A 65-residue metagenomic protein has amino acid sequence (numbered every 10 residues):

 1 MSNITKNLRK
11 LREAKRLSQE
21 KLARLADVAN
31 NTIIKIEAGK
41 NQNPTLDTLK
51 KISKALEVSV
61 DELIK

Functional and structural regions predicted by a protein language model:
M1-A14: A short, Lys/Arg-rich alpha-helix, primarily the initiator
N3, D61-K65: Short hydrophobic/aromatic patches at helix-to-coil boundaries
K6, R16-L17, P44-D47: Residue-level signal for the short linker/turn that defines the boundary of a DNA-recognition helix
R9, E20, K50: Residues within the helices of the helix-turn-helix
R9, I34-K35, I64: Key DNA-contacting residues within the recognition helix of helix-turn-helix
R12, A23, S53: The alpha-helix within a helix-turn-helix
L17-K35: Short alpha-helical DNA-recognition segment
D47-E62: DNA major-groove recognition helix of helix-turn-helix/homeodomain DNA-binding modules
